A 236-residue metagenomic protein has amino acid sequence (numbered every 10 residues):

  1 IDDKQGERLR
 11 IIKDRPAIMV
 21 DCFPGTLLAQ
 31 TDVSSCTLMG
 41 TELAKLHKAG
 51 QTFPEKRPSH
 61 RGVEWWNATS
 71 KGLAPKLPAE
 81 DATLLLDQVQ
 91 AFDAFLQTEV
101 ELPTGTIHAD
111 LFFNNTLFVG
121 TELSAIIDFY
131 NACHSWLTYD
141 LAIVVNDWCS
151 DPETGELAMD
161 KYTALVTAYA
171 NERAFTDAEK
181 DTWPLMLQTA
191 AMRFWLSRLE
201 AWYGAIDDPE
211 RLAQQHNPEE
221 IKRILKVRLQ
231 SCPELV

Functional and structural regions predicted by a protein language model:
I1-P54: ATP-binding pocket architecture of kinase catalytic cores
I1-R10, S70, E101, T106-H108 (+1 more regions): Structured catalytic core of nucleotide-sugar glycosyltransferases
I18, S59-Q97: Active-site catalytic-loop/activation-segment of kinase and kinase-like phosphoryl-transfer enzymes
I18-V20, L46, I107, L141 (+2 more regions): Generic structural signal for conserved hydrophobic packing positions in ordered secondary structure
G72, F194-V236: ATP/Mg2+ or Mg2+-diphosphate-binding catalytic cores that bind nucleotide phosphates or diphosphates via glycine-rich
D93-Y139: Active-site acidic catalytic loop and adjacent metal/ATP-binding pocket of ATP-dependent phosphoryl transfer enzymes
T138-A174, T189-I206: Active-site activation/catalytic loop segments of kinase-like enzymes and analogous catalytic loops in related
F175-L187: All-alpha amphipathic helical-bundle segments outside canonical DNA-binding/catalytic cores that form hydrophobic
